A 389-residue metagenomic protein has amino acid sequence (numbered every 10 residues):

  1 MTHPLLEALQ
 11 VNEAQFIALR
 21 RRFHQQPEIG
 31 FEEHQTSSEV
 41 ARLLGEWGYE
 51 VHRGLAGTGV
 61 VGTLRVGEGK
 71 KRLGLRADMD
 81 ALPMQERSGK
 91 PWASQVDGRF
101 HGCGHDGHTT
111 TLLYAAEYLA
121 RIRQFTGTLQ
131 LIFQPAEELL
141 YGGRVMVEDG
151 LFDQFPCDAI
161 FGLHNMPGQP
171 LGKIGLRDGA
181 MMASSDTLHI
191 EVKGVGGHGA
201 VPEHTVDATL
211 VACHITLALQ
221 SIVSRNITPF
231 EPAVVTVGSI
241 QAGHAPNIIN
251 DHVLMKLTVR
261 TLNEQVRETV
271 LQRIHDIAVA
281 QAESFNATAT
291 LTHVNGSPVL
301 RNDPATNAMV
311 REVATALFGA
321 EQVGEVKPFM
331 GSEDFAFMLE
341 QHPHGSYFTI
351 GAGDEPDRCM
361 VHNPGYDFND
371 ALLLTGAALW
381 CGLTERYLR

Functional and structural regions predicted by a protein language model:
T2-H101, D106, T110-L113, E117-F125: Acidic/His- and Gly-rich active-site-bordering loop/insert found across diverse amide/peptide-bond hydrolases
F23, G62, L75, H105 (+8 more regions): Divalent metal-coordination and catalytic microenvironments
E28, D78-D80, A136-E138, M166 (+3 more regions): Active-site beta-loop-alpha junctions enriched in small/polar residues
H52, Q130-I132, T290: A structural signal for isolated positions on well-ordered beta-strands in alpha/beta enzyme cores
V60-V61, L82-M84, S88-F100, D106-A115 (+3 more regions): Histidine/acidic-residue-rich, glycine-tolerant segments that coordinate divalent metal ions
L64, V192-G194, V259-T261: Short beta-strand-to-loop capping motifs
G74-R76, L188-I190, S346-A352: Non-cysteine beta-strand/loop elements that form the S-adenosyl-L-methionine
L210-R389: Metal-dependent amide/peptide-bond hydrolase catalytic core, centered on the "pita-bread" metallohydrolase fold
